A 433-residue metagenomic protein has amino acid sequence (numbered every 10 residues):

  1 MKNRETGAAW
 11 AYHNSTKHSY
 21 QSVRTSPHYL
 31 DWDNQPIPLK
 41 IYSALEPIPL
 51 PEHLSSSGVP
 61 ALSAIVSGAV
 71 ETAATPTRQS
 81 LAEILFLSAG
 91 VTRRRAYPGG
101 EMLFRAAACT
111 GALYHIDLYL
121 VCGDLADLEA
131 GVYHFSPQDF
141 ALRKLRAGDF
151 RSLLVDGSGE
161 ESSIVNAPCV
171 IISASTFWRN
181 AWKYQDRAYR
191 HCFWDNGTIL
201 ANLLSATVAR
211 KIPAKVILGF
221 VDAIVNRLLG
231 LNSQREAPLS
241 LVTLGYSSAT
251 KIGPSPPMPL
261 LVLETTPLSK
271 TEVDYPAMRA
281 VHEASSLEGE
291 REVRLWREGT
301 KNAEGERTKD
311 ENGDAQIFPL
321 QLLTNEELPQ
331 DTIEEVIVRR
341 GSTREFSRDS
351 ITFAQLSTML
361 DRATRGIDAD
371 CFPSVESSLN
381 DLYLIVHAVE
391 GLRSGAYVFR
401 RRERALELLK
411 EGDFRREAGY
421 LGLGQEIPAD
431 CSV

Functional and structural regions predicted by a protein language model:
M1-V433: N-terminal accessory segments that position/regulate proteins before the catalytic core
